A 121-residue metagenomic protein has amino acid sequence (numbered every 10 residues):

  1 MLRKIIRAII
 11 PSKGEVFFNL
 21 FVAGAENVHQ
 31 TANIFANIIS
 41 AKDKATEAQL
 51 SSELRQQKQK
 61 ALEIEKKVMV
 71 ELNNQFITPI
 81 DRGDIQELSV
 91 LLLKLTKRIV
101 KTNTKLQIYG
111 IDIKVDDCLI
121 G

Functional and structural regions predicted by a protein language model:
M1-G121: Cytosolic, long alpha-helical scaffolding segments
